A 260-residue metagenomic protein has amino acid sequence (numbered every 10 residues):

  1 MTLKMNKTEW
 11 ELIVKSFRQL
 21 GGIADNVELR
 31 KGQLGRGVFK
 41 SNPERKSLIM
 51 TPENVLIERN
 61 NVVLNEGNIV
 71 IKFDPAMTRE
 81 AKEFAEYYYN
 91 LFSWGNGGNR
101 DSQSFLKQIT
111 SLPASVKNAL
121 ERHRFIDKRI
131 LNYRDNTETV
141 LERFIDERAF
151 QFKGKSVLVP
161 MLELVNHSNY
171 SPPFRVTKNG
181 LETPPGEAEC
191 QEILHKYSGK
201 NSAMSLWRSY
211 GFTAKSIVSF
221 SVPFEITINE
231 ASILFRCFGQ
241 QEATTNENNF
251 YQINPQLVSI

Functional and structural regions predicted by a protein language model:
T2-L64, P75-I260: Long, positively charged leader/targeting segments at protein N-termini
G67-I71: Eukaryotic helix-linker segments that join adjacent hydrophobic helices
